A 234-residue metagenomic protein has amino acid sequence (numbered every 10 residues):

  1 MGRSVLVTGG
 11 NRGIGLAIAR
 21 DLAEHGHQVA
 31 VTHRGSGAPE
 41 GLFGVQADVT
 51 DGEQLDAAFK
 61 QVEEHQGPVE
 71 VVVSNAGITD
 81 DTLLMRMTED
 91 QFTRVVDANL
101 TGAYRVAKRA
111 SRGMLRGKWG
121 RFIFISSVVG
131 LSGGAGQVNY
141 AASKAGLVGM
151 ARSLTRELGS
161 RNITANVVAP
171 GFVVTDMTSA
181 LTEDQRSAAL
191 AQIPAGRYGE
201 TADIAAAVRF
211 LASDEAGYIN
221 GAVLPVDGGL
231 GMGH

Functional and structural regions predicted by a protein language model:
N11-R12: Conserved glycine-rich cofactor-binding loop
L83-L84, T88-V96, T178, A189: Substrate-binding pocket helix/loop in short-chain dehydrogenase/reductase
A107, S143, A151: Active-site helix of classical SDR
R112, R156-S160, G217: Alpha-helical segment proximal to the catalytic Tyr-Lys
S127: Residue(s) in the substrate-gating loop at a strand-loop-helix junction that position the organic substrate next
S132, R209, N220-H234: Short C-terminal tail/terminal secondary-structure segment of NAD(P)H-dependent dehydrogenase/reductase domains
I193-I204, E215: A conserved structural motif in NAD(P)-dependent oxidoreductases
